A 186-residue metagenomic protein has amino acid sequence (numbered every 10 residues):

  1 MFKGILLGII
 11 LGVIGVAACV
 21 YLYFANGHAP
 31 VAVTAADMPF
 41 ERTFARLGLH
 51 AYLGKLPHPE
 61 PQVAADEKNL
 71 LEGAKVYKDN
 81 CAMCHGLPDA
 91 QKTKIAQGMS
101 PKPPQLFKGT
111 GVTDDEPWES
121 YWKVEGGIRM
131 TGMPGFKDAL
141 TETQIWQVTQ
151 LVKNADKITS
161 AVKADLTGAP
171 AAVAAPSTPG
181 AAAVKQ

Functional and structural regions predicted by a protein language model:
F2-L71, D115-P117, K137-V152, P170-A183: Periplasmic c-type cytochrome electron-transfer domains
A18, H50-A51, K55, P59 (+5 more regions): A generic structural signal for ordered alpha-helices
T34-A35, G54-L56, Y77-C81, P104-L106: N-terminal start-of-chain detector that recognizes signal peptides and the immediate post-cleavage beginning
L53, A90-T93, P117, Y121: Short hydrophobic/aromatic-rich motifs at helix boundaries and adjacent loops
K68, A74-P101, I128-G135, A155-A161: Periplasmic/extracellular electron-transfer cofactor-ligation site, primarily the c-type cytochrome heme-c attachment
G98-K153, Q186: Extracytoplasmic electron-transfer domains, predominantly the class I c-type cytochrome c fold
S160-A171: Short, flexible loop/turn segments with low-complexity composition
